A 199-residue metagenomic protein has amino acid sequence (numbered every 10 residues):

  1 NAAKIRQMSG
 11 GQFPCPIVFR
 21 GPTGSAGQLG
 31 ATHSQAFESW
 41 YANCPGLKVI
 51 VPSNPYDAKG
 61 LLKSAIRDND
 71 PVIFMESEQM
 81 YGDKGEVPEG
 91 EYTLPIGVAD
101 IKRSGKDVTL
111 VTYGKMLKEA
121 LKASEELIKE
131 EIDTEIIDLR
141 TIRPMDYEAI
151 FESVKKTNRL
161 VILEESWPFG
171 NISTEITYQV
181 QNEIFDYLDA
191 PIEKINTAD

Functional and structural regions predicted by a protein language model:
N1, A36, W40, E175-Q179: Alpha-helical scaffold elements adjacent to nucleotide-binding pockets in ATP/GTP-utilizing enzyme cores
N1-Q12, T174: Thiamine diphosphate
K4, D57-L61, L94-V98: Glycine-rich, charged/polar anion/phosphate-binding loops that engage phosphate groups from diverse ligands
Q7-D68, D133, T197: Conserved thiamine diphosphate
Q12-V18, A26-Q28, E78-D199: Thiamine diphosphate
A65, N69-P71, I176-V180: Glycine- and acidic-residue-enriched helix-capping/beta->alpha junction motif
